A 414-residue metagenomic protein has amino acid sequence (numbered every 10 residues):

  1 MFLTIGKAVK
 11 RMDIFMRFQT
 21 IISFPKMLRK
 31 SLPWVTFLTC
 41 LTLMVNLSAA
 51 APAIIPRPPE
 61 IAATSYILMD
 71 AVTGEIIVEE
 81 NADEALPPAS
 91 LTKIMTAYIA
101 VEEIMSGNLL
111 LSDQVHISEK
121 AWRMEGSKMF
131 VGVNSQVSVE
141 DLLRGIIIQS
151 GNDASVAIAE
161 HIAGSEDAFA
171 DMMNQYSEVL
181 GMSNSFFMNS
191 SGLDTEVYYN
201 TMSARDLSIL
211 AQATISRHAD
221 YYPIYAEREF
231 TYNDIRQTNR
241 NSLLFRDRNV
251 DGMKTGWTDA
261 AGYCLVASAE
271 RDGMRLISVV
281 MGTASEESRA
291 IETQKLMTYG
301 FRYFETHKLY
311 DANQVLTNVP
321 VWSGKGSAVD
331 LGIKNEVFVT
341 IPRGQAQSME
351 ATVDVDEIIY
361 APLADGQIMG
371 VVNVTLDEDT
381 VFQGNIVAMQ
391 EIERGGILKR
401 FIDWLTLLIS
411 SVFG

Functional and structural regions predicted by a protein language model:
F18-V35: Bacterial N-terminal signal peptides that target proteins for export
V35-N46: Bacterial N-terminal signal peptides
V45-P52, V387: Bacterial Sec-dependent signal peptides at the C-terminal "C-region" and cleavage site
A49-S208, Q212-S216: Active-site-adjacent loops and short helices of periplasmic peptidoglycan-processing enzymes
M182-F186, Y198-G414: Domain-terminus/edge residues, biased toward the C-terminal soluble/receptor-binding domains of extracytoplasmic
